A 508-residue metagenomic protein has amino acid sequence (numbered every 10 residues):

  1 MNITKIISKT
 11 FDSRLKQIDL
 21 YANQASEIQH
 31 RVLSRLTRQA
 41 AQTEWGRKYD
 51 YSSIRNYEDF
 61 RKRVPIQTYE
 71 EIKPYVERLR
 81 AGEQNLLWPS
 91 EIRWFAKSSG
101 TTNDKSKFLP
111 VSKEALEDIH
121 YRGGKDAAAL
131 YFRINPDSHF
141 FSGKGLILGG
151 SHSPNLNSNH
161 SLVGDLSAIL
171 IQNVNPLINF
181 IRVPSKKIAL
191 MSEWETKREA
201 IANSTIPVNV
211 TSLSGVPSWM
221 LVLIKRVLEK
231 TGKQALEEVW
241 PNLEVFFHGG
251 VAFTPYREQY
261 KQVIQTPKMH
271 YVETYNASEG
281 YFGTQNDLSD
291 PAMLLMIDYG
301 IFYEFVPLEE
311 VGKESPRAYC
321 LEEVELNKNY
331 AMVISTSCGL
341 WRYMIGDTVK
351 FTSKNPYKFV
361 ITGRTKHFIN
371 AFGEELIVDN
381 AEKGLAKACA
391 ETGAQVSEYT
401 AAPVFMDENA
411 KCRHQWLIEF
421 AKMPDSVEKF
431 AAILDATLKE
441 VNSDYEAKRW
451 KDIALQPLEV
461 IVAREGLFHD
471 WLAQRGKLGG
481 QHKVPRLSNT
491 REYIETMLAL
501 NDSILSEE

Functional and structural regions predicted by a protein language model:
M1-S52, F60-Q67, P74-G82, I169-E508: Active-site glycine/GP-rich loop and adjacent strand/helix microenvironment that borders small-molecule binding pockets
E27, R31-F95, K107-V111, D118 (+2 more regions): Active-site diphosphate/adenylate-binding microenvironment
A96-T102: Conserved helicase ATPase motor motifs in RecA-like P-loop NTPase domains
D104-L109, F368-A371: Short small-residue beta-strand/loop micro-motif enriched in glycine and branched aliphatics
K105, F141-G143, N242-L243, M269: Short coil/turn connectors at secondary-structure junctions
P110, E114-H120, F247, H270: Long, hydrophobic, well-ordered secondary-structure blocks that form the structural core and pocket-lining surfaces
G123-A128, S289: Short, basic alpha-helical nucleic acid-contact segments in DNA-binding proteins and DNA transaction factors
L130-P176, I188: Conserved AMP-binding loop of ANL adenylate-forming enzymes
